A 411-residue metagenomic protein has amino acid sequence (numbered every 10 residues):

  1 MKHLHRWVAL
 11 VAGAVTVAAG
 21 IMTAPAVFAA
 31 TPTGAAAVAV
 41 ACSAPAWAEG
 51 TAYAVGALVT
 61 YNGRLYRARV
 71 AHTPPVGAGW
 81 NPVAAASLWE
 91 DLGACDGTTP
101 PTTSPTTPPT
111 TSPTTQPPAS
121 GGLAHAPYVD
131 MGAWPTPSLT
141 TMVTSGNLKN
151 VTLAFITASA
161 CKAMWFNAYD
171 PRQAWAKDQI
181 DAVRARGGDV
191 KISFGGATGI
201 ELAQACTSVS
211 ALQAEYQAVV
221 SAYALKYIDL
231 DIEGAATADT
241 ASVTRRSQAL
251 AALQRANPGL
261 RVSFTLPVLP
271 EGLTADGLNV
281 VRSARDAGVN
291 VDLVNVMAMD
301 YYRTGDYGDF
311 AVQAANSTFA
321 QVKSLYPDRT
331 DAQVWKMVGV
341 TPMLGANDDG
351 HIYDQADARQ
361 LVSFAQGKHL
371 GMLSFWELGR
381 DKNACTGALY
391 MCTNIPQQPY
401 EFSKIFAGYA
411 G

Functional and structural regions predicted by a protein language model:
H3-A14, A18-P108: Tryptophan-rich substrate-binding surfaces of secreted polymer-degrading and adhesive proteins
T16, T106, T110, S263-T265 (+1 more regions): Ser/Thr-centric signal marking residues that sit in or immediately flank functional binding/regulatory motifs
A36-Y61, A94-T152, I156, G411: N-terminal module-boundary/linker segments of secreted carbohydrate-active enzymes
R67-S87, Q355-A356, K368-C392: Peptidoglycan cell-wall recognition and remodeling modules
A119-V296, D300-Y326, Q333-R359, G379-A410: Chitinase-like catalytic core of GlcNAc-active glycosidases
A332-V334, G367-K368: A structural signal for short secondary-structure junctions
Q366, G371-M372, A407, G411: Feature marks hydrolase-like catalytic cores characterized by long aromatic- and Gly/Pro-rich stretches
